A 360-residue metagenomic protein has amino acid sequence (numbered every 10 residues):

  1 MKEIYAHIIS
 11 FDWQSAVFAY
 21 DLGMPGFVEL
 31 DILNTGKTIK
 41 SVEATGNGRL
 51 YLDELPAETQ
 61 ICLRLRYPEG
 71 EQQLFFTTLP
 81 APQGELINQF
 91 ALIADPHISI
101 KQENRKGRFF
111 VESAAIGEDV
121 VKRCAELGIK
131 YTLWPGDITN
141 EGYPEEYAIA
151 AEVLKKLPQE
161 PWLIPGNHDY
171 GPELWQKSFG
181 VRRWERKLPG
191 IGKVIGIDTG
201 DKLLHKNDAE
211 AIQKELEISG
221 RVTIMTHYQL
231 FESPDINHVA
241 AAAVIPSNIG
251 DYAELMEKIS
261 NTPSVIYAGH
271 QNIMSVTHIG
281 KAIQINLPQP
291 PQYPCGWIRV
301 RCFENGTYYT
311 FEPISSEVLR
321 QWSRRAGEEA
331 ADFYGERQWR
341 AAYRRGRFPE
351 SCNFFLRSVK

Functional and structural regions predicted by a protein language model:
M1-Q83: Beta-strand-enriched, solvent-exposed domains that form extended recognition/catalytic surfaces
S10-W13, Q60-Y147, K360: N-terminal active-site segment of His-dependent metallophosphoesterases
F27-V28, E304-K360: A short C-terminal boundary segment appended to hydrolase-like catalytic domains
R66-E69, F75-L79, P144-I218, I245-G250 (+4 more regions): Extended active-site neighborhood of metal-dependent phosphoesterases/phosphodiesterases
I87-E103, G192-G200, T223-M225, A282-P288 (+1 more regions): Active-site-proximal beta-strand elements of phosphoester/diester hydrolases
A91-I116, G171-S178, L203, S233-I245 (+2 more regions): Acidic/histidine-rich helix-loop elements that form or flank divalent-metal/phosphate-binding sites at the catalytic
S99-Q102, N140-E145, N167-E173, K202-L204 (+3 more regions): Active-site environment of divalent metal-dependent phosphoester hydrolases
V120-Y131, K193-I195, L203-I283, R337-V359: His/acidic metal-ligating clusters that form di-metal
